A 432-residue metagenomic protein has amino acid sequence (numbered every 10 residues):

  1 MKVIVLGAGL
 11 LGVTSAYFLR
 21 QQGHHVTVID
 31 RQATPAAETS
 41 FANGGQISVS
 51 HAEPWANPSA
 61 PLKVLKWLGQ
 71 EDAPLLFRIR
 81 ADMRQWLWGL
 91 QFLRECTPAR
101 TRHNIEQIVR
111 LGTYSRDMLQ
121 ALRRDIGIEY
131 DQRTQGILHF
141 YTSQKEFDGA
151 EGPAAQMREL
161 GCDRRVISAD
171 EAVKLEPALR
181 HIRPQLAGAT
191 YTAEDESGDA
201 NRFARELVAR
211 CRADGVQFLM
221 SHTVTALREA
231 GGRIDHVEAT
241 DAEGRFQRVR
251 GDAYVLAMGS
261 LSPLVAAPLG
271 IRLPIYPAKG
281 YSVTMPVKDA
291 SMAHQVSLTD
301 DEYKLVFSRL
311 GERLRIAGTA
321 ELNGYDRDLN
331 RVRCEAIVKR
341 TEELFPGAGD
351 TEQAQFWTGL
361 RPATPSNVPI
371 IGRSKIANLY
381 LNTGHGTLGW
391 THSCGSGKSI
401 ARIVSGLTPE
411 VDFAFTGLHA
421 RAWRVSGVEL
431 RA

Functional and structural regions predicted by a protein language model:
K2-V28: N-terminal Rossmann-like FAD-binding beta1-loop-alpha1 element of flavoenzymes
Q21-F41: Glycine-rich FAD pyrophosphate-binding loop
N43-H51, W55-E95, R180, V224-D235 (+1 more regions): Active-site substrate-recognition segment that forms the wall of the catalytic cavity or substrate channel
W86-R210: Rossmann-like flavin
R164, D301-E302, D326-D328, E342-A432: C-terminal catalytic lobe of FAD-dependent flavoproteins
R212-T225: A conserved beta-strand/loop element that lines the FAD pocket in flavoprotein oxidoreductases
